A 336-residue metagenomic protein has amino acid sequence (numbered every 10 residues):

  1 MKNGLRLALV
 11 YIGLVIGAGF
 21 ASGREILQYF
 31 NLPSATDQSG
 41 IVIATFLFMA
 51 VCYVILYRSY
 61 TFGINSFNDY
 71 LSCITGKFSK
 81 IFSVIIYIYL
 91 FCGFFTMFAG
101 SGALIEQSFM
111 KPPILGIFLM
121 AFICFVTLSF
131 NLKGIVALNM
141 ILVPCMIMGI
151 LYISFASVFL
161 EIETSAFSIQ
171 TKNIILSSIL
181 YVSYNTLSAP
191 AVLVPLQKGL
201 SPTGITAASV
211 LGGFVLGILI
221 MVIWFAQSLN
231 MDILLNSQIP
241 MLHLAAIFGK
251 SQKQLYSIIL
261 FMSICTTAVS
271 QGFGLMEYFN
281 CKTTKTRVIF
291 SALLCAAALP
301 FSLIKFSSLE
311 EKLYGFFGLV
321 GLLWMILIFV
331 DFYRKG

Functional and structural regions predicted by a protein language model:
K2-L5, Y29-V54, T206-M221, L313-L323: Extracellular loop-to-transmembrane helix junctions
K2-N3, L32-Q38, T61-L90, Q107-P112 (+2 more regions): Transmembrane-helix boundary/entry motifs in multi-pass membrane transporters
N3-A21, Y87-L90, F94, S154-L160 (+2 more regions): Hydrophobic, membrane-embedded alpha-helices of multi-pass small-molecule transporters
R6-L14, I41-Y53, I81-F91, Q107-N131 (+5 more regions): Transmembrane alpha-helical segments of multi-pass small-molecule transport proteins
A18, F91, P144-S168, Q227-S228 (+1 more regions): Hydrophobic alpha-helical segments and their helix-loop junctions in multi-pass secondary transporters
I43-N68, V222, A226, N230: Juxtamembrane transmembrane-helix boundary signature
R58-T61, M97-Q107, A121-L142, G199-S201 (+1 more regions): Membrane-water interface regions at transmembrane-helix termini and the short interhelical loops of multi-pass membrane
F67-G76, M221-C265, L303-F306, E310-W324: TM-loop-TM module centered on a large, flexible mid-protein loop between adjacent transmembrane helices in multi-pass
